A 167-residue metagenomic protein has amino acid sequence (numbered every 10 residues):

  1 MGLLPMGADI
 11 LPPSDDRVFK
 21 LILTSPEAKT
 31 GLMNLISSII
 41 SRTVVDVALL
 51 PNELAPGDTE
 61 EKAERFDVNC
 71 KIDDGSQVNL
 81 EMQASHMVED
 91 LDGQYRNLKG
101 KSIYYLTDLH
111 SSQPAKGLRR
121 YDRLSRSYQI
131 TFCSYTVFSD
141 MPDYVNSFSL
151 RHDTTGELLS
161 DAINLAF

Functional and structural regions predicted by a protein language model:
M1-F167: Elongated, amphipathic alpha-helical interaction scaffolds
